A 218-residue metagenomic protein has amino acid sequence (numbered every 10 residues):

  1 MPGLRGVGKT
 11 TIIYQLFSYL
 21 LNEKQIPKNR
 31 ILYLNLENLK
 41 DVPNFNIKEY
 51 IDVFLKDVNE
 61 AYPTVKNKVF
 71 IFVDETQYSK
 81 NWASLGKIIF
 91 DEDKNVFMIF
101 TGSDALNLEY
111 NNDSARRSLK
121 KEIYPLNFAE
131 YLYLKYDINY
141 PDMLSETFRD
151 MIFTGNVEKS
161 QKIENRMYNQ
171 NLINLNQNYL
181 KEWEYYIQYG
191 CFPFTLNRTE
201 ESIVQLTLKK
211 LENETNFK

Functional and structural regions predicted by a protein language model:
R5: The conserved Walker
K9: Conserved lysine of the Walker
I12, L16: Hydrophobic positions on the alpha1 helix immediately C-terminal to the Walker A/P-loop
L32-K66: Short glycine-rich substrate-engagement loop in P-loop NTPases that contacts/grips substrate
F54, P63-W82: Conserved P-loop NTPase "ATPase switch" module shared by AAA+ and STAND
F72, F97-S103, E122, Y131: Structural recognition of the conserved hydrophobic beta-strand(s) that form the central parallel beta-sheet of P-loop
F90-D113: Sensor-1/coupling segment of RecA-like P-loop NTPase cores
N111-K218: Interdomain motor-coupling "hinge/lid" segment immediately C-terminal to the ATP-binding subdomain of NTP-driven enzymes
